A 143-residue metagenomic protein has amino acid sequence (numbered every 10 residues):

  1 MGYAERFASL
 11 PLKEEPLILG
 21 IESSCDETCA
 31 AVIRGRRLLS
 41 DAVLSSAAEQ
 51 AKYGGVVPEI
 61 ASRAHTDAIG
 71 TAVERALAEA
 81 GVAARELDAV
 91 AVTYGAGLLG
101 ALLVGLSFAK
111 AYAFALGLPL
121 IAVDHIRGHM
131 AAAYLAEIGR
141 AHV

Functional and structural regions predicted by a protein language model:
M1-H142: Short acidic/glycine-rich loops and adjacent helix/strand connectors that line catalytic pockets where negatively
